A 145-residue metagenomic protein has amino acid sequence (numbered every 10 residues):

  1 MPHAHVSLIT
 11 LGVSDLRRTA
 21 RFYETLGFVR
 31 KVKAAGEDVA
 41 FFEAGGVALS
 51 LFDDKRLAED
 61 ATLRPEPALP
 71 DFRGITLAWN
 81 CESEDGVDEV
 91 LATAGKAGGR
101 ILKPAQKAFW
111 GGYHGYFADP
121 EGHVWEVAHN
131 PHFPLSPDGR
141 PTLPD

Functional and structural regions predicted by a protein language model:
M1-S7, G12-A34, A44-R100, A118-D145: Glyoxalase I/VOC metalloenzyme domain signal
V39-E43: Minor-groove-contacting beta-hairpin "wing" of winged helix-turn-helix DNA-binding domains
W110-G112: Short, small/polar residue-rich loop motifs at catalytic or cofactor-binding pockets
